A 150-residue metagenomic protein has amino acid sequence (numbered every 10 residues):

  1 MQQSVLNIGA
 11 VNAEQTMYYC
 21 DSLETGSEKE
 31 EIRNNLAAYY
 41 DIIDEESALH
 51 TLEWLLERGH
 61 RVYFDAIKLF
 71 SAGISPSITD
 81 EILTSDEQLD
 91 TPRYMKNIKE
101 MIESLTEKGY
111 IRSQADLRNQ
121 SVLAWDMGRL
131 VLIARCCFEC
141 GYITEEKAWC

Functional and structural regions predicted by a protein language model:
M1-E145, W149-C150: Polar/charged low-complexity regulatory segments
